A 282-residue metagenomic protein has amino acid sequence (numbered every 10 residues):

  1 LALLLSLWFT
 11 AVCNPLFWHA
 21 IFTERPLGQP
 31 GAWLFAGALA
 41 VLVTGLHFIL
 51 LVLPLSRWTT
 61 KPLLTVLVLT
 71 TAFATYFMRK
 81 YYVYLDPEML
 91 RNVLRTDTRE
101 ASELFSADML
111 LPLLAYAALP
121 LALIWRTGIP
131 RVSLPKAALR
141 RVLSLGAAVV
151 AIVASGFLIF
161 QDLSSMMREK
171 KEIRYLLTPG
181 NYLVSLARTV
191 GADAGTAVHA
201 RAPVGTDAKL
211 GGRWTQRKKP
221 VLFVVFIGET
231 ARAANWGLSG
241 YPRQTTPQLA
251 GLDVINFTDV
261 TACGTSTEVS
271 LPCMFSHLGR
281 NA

Functional and structural regions predicted by a protein language model:
L1-L176: Transmembrane and membrane-interface helices of multi-pass, inner-membrane envelope-modifying transferases
F157-V225, T230-A282: Active-site-proximal alpha/beta segments of enzymes that process anionic O-linked groups
